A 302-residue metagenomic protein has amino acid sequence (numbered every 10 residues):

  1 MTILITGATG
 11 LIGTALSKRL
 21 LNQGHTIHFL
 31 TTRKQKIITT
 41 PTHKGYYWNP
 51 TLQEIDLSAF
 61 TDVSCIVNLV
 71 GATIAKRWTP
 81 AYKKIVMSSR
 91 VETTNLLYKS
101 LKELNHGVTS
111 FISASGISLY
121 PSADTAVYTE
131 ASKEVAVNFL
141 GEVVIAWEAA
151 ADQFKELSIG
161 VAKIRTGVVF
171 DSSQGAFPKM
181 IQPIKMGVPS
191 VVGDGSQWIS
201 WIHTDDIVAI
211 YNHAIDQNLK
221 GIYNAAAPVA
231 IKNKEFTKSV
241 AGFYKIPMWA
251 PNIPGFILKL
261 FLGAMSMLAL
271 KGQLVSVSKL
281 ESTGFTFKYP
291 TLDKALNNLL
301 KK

Functional and structural regions predicted by a protein language model:
I3-Q23: N-terminal Rossmann NAD(P)H-binding glycine-rich loop of SDR-like oxidoreductase domains
H43-T93: NAD(P)H-binding glycine-rich loop region in Rossmannoid oxidoreductase-like domains and their noncatalytic homologs
N95-V137: Conserved Rossmann-fold NAD(P)-dependent oxidoreductase catalytic core, especially the SDR/UDP-sugar
S115, A149-S172: Conserved beta-loop-beta element that borders a ligand/cofactor-binding pocket
V135-N138, G167-Q174, D194-I202: Glycine-rich "substrate-gating" loop/helix at the edge of Rossmann-like oxidoreductase active sites
I181-P189, S196-I231: Alpha-helical substrate-binding/gating segment
D216-A264, N297-K302: Mid/C-terminal beta-alpha module of Rossmann-like enzyme folds, strongest in SDR-family dehydrogenases/epimerases
M248, M267-K302: C-terminal amphipathic/interface module of NAD(P)-dependent oxidoreductases and related NAD-binding regulators
